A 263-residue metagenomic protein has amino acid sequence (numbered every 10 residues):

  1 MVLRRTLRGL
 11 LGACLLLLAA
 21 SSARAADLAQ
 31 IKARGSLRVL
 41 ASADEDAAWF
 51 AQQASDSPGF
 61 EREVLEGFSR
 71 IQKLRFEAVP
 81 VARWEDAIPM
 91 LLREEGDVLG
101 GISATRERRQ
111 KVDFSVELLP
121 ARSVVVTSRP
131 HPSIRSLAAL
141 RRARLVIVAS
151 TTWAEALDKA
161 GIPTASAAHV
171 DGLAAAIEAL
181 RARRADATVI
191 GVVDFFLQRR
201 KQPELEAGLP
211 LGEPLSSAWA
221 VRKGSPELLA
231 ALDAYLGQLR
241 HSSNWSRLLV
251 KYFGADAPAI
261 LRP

Functional and structural regions predicted by a protein language model:
M1-L11: Bacterial N-terminal signal peptides that target proteins for export
A25-I102, Q110, H169: Extracytoplasmic small-molecule ligand-binding "clamshell" domains of the periplasmic binding protein/Venus flytrap
A43-D44, L119-T127, V193-G237, A255-P263: Periplasmic-binding protein-like
G59-I71, P130-H131, R135-R144, V148-W153 (+1 more regions): Extended ligand-binding regions for polar small-molecule ligands
L74-E77, A104-T105, E117-G161: A conserved helix-loop-strand patch within extracytoplasmic ligand-binding domains of the periplasmic binding
R75-R83, I147, T164-L173, L209: Short beta-strand-to-loop elements that line the ligand-binding cleft of bilobed periplasmic-binding protein-like
E85, I102-K111, A156-K159, R181-E213: A ligand-binding cleft/hinge motif common to bilobed small-molecule-binding domains
T152-V170, P203-P210, L236-P263: Ligand-binding clefts/hinges and TM-proximal coupling segments of bilobed small-molecule sensing domains
